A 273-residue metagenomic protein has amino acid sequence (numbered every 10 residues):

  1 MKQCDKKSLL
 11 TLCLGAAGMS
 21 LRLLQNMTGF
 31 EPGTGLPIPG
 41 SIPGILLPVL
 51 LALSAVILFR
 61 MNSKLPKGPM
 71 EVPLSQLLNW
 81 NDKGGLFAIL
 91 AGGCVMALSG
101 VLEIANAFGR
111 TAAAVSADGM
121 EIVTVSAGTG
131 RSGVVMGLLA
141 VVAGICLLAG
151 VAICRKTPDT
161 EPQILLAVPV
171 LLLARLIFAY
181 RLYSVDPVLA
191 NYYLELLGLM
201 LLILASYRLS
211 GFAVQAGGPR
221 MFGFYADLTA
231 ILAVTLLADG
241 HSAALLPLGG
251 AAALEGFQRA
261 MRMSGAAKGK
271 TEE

Functional and structural regions predicted by a protein language model:
M1-A140: N-terminal topogenic module of multi-pass integral membrane proteins
K2, P69-N81, V151-Q163, G211-R220: Membrane-interface helix-boundary motifs at transmembrane edges
L12-C13, Q76-A97, T160-A174, F222-L232: Transmembrane alpha-helical segments of multi-pass membrane proteins
G15-N26, A52-R60, Y192-E273: C-terminal transmembrane-bundle signature of multipass membrane proteins, characterized by strong activation on
L23-F30, F59-N62, A97-A114, G144 (+6 more regions): Transmembrane helix-loop junctions and nearby membrane-interface residues
G35-S41, T129-G133, S184-E195, A244-P247: Non-cytosolic membrane-interface motifs at loop->transmembrane helix junctions
G137-I145, P169-R175, L194-S206: Generic alpha-helical transmembrane segments
L166-A190: Membrane-helix boundary elements
